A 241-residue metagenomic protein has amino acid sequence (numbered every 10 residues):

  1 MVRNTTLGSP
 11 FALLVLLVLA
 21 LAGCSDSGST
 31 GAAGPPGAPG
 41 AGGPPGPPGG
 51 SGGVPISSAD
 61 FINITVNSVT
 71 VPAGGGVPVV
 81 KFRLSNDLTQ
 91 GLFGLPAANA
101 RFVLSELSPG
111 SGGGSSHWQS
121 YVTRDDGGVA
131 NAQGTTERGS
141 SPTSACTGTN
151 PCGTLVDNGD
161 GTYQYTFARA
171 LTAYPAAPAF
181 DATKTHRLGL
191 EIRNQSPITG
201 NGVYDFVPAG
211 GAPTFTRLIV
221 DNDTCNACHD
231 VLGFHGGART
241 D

Functional and structural regions predicted by a protein language model:
V2-L17, L21-F61: Collagen/collagen-like triple-helix sequence repeat recognition
G28, P48, T70, H229-L232: Disulfide-rich extracellular repeat modules and their boundaries
V54-P78: Beta-strand-rich domain onsets/edges
G74-D241: Extended surface/linker regions that mediate inter-domain or inter-protein docking in multi-component redox
